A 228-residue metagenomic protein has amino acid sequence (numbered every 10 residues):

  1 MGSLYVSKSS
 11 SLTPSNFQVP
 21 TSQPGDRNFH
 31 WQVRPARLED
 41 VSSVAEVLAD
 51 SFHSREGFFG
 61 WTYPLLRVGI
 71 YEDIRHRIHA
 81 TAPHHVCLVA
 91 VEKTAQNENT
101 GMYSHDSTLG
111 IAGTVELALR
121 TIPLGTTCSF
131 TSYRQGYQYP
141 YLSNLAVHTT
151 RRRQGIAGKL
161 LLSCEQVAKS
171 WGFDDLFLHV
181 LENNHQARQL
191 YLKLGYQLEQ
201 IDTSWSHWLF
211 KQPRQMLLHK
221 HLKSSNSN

Functional and structural regions predicted by a protein language model:
G2-P20, D26, P35-L38, E46-T150 (+3 more regions): Acetyl-CoA-dependent GNAT
H30-Q32: Eukaryotic complex-assembly/interaction regions
E39, S43, H185-Q186: Short alpha-helical
S42, Q154, M216: Glycine-centered loop/turn positions within well-structured domains that cap or flank conserved ligand/cofactor-binding
H53, G60-L65, T126, S132 (+7 more regions): Flexible domain-boundary/linker segments
R134-Q135, L142-N144, H148-L162, W171 (+2 more regions): Conserved glycine-rich acetyl-CoA-binding loop
D174-R188, L192-N228: C-terminal "cap" of GNAT-fold acetyltransferases
